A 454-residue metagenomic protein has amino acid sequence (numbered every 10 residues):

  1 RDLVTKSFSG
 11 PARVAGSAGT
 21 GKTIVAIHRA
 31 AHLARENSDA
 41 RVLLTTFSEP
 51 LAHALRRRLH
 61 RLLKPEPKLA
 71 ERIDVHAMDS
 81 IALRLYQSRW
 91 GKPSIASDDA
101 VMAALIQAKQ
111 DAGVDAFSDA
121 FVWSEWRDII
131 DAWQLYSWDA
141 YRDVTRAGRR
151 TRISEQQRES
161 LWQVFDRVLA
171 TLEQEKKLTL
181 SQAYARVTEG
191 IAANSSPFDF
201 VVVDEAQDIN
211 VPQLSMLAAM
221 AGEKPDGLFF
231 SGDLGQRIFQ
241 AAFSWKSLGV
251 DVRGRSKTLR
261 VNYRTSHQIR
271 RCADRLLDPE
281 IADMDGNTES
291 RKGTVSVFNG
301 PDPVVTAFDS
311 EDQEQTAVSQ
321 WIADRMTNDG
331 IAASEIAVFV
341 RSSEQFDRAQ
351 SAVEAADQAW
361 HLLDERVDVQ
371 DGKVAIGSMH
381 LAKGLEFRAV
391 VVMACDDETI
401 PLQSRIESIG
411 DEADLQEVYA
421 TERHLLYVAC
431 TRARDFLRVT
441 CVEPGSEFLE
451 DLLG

Functional and structural regions predicted by a protein language model:
D2, A12-R41, F47-P93, Q157 (+8 more regions): Conserved helicase motor core of SF1/SF2 NTP-dependent helicases
T5-K6: Low-complexity, polar/charged sequence tracts that form flexible coils or short amphipathic helices and often embed
S88-Q157: ATP-hydrolysis module of ASCE/P-loop NTPase motor domains, specifically the Walker B Asp-Glu catalytic pair
Q174-Y184: Short glycine-rich substrate-engagement loop in P-loop NTPases that contacts/grips substrate
G445-G454: Long, charged, helix-prone linker segments
